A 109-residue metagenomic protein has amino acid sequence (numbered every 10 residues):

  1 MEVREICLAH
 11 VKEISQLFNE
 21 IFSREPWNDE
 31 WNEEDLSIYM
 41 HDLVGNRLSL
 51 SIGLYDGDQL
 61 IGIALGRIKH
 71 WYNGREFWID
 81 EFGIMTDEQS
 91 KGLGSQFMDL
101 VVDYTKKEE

Functional and structural regions predicted by a protein language model:
M1-Q16: A short beta-loop-alpha structural element at the N-terminal edge of CoA-dependent acyl/N-acetyltransferase catalytic
E13-L17, I38-Y39, Q96, L100: Alpha-helical elements of Rossmann-like donor-binding domains used by nucleotide-donor carbohydrate transfer enzymes
N19-H41: Conserved GNAT-fold acetyl-CoA-binding loop/helix
H41-G53: A short helix-loop-beta-strand connector motif used in the catalytic cores of GNAT acetyltransferases and, in some
G45-N46, G57-Q59, W71-Y72: Short strand-connecting beta-turns/loops that link adjacent beta-strands
G53, Q59-I68, W78, G83: Conserved beta-strand in the GNAT
K69-I79, Q89, E108: A conserved beta-turn-beta hairpin within the catalytic core of GNAT-like acetyltransferases that forms part
I84, S90-D103: Conserved acetyl-CoA-binding loop-helix of GNAT-fold acetyltransferases
